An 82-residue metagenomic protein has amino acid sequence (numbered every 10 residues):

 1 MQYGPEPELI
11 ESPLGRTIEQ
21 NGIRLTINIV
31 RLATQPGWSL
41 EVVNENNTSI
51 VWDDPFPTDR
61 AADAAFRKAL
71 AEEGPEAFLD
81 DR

Functional and structural regions predicted by a protein language model:
M1-G37: Short N-terminal "domain-start" leader segments that mark the transition from disordered tails or signal peptides into
M1-Y3, F78-R82: Short intrinsically disordered terminal tails
Y3, E8, F56, R60 (+1 more regions): Exposed, low-complexity/repetitive linear segments and helix-based recognition motifs, biased toward charged/polar
G22, R60, R82: Solvent-exposed, flexible loop/coil residues
I29-V51: Short aromatic-glycine-(Arg/Gly/Cys) micro-motifs in beta-strand/loop hairpins
N47-A64: A short, exposed loop/beta-hairpin motif centered on an aromatic-Gly-Thr core
K68-L79: Short arginine-rich
